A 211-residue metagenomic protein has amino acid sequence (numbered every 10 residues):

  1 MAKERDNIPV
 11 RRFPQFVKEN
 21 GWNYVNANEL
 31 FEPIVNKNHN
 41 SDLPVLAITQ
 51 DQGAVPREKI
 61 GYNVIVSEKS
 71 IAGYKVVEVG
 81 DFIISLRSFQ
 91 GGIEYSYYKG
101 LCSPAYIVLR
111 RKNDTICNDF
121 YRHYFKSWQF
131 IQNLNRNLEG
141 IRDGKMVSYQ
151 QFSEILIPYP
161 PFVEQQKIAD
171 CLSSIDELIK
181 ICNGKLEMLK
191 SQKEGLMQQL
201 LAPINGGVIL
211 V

Functional and structural regions predicted by a protein language model:
N7, N20, L101-I107, G140-V163: A short glycine-rich beta-alpha junction/loop motif
I8-N38, V211: Non-catalytic DNA-recognition/assembly elements of restriction-modification systems
V10-Q15, I168-I179, L201, V211: Hydrophobic structural patches
N26-V79: Sequence-specific dsDNA recognition surfaces
G61, A72-F130, S148: A short beta-sheet element
I175, I179-C182, L186-L189: Amphipathic alpha-helical coiled-coil segments
